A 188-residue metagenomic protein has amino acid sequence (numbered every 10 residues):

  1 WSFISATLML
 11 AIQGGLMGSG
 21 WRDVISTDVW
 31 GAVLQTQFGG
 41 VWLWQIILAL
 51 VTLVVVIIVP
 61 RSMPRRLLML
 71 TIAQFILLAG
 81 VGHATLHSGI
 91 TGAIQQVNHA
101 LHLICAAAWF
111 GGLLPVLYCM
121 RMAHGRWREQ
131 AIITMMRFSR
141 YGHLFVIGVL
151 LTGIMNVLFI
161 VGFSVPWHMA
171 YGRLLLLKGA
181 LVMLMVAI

Functional and structural regions predicted by a protein language model:
W1-I188: Polytopic transmembrane helical bundles with strong interfacial aromatic enrichment
